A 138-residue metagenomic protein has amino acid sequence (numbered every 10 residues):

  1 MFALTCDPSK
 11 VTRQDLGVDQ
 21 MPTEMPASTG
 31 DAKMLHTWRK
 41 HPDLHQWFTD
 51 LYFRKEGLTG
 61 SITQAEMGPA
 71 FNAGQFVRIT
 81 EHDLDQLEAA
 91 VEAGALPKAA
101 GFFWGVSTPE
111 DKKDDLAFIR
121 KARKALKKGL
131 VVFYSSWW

Functional and structural regions predicted by a protein language model:
M1-W138: Acidic (Asp/Glu-rich) sequence patches and key acidic residues that form negatively charged surfaces used
